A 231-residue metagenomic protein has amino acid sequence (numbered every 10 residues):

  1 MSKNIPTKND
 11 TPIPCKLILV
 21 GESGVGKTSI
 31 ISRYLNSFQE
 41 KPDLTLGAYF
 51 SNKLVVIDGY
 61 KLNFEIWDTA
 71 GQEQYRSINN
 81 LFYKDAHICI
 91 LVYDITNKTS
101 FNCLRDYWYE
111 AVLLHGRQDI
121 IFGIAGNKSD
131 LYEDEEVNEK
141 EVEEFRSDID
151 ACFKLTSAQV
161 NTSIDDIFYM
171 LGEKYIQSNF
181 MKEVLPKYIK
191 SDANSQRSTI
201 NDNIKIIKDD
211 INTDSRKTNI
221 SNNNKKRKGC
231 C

Functional and structural regions predicted by a protein language model:
M1-G24, T28, S32, D58-K61 (+1 more regions): Conserved P-loop small GTPase signature centered on TRAFAC-class small GTPases
L35-K61: Switch I (effector-binding) loop of TRAFAC-class P-loop GTPase G-domains
S51, R76-L81, V112: Conserved alpha-helical scaffold flanking the Walker A/P-loop in AAA+ ATPase domains
L62-S77: Switch II (G3) loop of P-loop NTPases
I66-W67, I90-D94, I124-N127, L155-T156: Conserved beta-strand segments of the P-loop GTPase G domain that flank and frequently precede/overlap
W67, Y107-W108: Signature tryptophan residues that serve as conserved aromatic anchors
K84-D85, D148: Alpha-helix C-terminal capping/helix-to-coil transition sites in glycosyltransferase folds
A86-D106, G116-D119, S129-E136: Conserved Switch II/interswitch segment of TRAFAC-class P-loop GTPases
